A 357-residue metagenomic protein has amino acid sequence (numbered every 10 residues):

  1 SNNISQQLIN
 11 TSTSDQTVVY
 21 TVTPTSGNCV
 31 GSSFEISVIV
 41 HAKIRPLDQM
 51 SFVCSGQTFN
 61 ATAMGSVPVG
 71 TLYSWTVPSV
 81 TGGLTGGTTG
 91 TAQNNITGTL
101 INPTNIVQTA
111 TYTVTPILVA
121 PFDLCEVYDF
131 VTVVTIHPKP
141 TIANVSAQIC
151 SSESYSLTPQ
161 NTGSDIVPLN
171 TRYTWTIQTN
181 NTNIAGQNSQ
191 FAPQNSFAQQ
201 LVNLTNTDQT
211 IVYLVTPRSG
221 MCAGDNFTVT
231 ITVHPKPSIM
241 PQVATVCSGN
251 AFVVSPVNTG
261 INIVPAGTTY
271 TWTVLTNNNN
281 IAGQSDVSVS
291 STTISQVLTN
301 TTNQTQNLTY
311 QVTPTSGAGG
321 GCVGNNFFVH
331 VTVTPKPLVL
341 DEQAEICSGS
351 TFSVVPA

Functional and structural regions predicted by a protein language model:
S1-A357: Extracellular low-complexity Ser/Thr/Asn/Gly-rich intrinsically disordered segments
